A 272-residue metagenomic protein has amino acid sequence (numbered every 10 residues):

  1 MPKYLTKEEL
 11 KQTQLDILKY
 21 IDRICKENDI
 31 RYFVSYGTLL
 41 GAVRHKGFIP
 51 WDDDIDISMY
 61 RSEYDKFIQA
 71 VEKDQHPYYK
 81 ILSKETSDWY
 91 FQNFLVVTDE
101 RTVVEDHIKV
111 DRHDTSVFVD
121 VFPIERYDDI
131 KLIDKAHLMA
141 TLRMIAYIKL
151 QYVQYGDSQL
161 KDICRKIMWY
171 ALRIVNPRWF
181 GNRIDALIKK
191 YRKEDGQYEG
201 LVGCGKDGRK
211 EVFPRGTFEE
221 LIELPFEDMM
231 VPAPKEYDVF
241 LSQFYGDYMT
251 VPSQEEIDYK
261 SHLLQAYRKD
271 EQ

Functional and structural regions predicted by a protein language model:
P2-K26, I68-D129, Y147-G246, V251-Q272: Conserved catalytic core of two-metal-ion nucleotidyltransferases
D22-I55, M59, Y64-D65, G216 (+1 more regions): Active-site nucleotide-donor binding segment shared across nucleotidyl transfer reactions
I130-H137: A short secondary-structure junction signal
L138-L142: Short, His- and charge-rich active-site/binding loops that engage polyanionic ligands
